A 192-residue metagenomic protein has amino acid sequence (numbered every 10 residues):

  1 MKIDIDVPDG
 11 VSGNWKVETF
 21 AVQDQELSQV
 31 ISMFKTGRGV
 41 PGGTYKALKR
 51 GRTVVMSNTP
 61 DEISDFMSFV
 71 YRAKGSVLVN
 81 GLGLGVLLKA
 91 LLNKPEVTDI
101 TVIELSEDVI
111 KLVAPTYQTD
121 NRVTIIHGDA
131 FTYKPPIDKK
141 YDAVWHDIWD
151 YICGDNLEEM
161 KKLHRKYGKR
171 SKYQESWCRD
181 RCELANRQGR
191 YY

Functional and structural regions predicted by a protein language model:
M1-G42: N-terminal auxiliary segments of SAM/dcSAM-dependent transferases
M1-S12, K16, D61-Y192: The AdoMet/dcAdoMet-binding core of the Class I SAM-like
T44-G51: Short polybasic amphipathic segments
R52-P60: Surface-exposed cleft-lining segments at the edges of enzyme active sites
